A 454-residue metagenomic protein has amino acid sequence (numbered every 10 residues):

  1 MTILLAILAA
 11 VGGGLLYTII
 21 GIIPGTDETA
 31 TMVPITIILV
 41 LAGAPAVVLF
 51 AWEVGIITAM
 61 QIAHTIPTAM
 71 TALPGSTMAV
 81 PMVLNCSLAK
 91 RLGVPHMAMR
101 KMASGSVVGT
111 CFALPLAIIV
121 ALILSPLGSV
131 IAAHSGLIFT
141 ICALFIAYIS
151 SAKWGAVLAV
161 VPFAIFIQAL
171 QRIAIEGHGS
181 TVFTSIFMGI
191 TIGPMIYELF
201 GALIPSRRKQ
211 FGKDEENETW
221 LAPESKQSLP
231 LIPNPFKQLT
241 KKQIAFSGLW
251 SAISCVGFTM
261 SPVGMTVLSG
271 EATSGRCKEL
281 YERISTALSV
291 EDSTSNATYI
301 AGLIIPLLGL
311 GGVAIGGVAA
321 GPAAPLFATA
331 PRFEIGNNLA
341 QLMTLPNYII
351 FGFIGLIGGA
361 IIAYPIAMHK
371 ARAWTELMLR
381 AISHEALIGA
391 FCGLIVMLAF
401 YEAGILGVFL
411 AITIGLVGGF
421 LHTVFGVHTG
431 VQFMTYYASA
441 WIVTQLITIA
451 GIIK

Functional and structural regions predicted by a protein language model:
M1-P45, L122, P126-V130, V182-I284 (+2 more regions): Helix-loop-helix hairpins and the membrane-proximal interhelical loops of multi-pass alpha-helical transport proteins
M1-V11, A42-V54, A132-G136, K237-F246 (+4 more regions): Membrane-interfacial loop-to-helix junctions in multi-pass transporters
G13-E28, M60-A72, I146-S151, W250-M260 (+2 more regions): Transmembrane alpha-helix interface/packing and boundary motifs in multi-pass membrane proteins, characterized by
P24-G25, A42-V47, S151-K153, R172 (+5 more regions): Transmembrane helix interruption/hinge and helix-loop junction motifs
T31-V40, V318, L326, G418: Hydrophobic alpha-helical segments within and immediately flanking transmembrane helices of multi-pass membrane proteins
V54-I138, S261-A390: Helix-loop-helix junctions within the multi-pass membrane cores of secondary transporters/permeases
R100-L203, R207, A330-K454: Membrane-embedded alpha-helical modules
K242-L249, G302-I305, V431: Alpha-helical transmembrane segments and their helix-start/interface "positive-inside/aromatic belt" motifs in integral
